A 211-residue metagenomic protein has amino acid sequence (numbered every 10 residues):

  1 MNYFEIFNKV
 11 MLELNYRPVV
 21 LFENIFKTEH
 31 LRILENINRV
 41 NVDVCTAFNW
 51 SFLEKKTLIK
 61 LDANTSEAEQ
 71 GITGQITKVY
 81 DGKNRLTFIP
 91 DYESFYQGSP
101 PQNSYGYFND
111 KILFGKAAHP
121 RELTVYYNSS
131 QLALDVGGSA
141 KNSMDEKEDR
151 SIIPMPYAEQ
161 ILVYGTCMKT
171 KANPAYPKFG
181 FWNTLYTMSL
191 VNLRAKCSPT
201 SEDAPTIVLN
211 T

Functional and structural regions predicted by a protein language model:
M1-T211: Glycine-enriched, solvent-exposed interface loops adjoining structured elements
